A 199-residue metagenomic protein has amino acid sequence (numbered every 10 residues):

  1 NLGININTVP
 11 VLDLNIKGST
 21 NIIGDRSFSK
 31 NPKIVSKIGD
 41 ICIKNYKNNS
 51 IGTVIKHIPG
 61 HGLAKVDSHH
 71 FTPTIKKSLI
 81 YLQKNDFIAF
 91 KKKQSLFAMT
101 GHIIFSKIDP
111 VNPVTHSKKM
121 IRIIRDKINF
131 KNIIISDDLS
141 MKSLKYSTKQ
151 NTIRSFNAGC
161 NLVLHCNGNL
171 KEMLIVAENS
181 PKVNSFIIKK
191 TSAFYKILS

Functional and structural regions predicted by a protein language model:
L2-N5, N15, I41-N45, N49: Mid-sequence acidic-hydrophobic segments that form the walls of catalytic/ligand-binding cavities or oligomerization
G3-P10, G159-V163: Divalent metal-dependent hydrolysis catalytic cores, especially in the metallo-beta-lactamase
T8-G18, I58-A64: Mobile beta-alpha loop/short-helix "lid" or hinge segments that flank ligand
K17-F28, D67-P73: Surface-exposed, active-site-proximal loop segments in enzymatic domains
D25, I153, T191-S192: Generic intrinsically disordered, low-complexity segments enriched for polar/acidic and small residues
S27-S36, D40: Active-site-proximal segment of RNA-dependent polymerases
K37-I41, K47, I51-F186: Second-shell residues forming the walls of enzyme active-site clefts
K182-S199: Extended, intrinsically disordered, low-complexity segments
